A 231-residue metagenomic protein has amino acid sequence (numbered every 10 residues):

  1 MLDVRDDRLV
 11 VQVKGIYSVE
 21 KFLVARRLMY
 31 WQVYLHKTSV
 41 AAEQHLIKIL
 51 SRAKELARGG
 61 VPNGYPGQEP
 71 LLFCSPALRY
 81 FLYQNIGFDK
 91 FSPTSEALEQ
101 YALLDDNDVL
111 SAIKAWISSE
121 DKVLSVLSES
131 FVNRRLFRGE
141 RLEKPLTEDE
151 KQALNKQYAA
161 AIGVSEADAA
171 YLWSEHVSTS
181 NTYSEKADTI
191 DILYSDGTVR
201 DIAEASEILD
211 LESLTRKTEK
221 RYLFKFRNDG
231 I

Functional and structural regions predicted by a protein language model:
M1-I231: Histidine-centered, transition-metal-coordinating active-site segments
